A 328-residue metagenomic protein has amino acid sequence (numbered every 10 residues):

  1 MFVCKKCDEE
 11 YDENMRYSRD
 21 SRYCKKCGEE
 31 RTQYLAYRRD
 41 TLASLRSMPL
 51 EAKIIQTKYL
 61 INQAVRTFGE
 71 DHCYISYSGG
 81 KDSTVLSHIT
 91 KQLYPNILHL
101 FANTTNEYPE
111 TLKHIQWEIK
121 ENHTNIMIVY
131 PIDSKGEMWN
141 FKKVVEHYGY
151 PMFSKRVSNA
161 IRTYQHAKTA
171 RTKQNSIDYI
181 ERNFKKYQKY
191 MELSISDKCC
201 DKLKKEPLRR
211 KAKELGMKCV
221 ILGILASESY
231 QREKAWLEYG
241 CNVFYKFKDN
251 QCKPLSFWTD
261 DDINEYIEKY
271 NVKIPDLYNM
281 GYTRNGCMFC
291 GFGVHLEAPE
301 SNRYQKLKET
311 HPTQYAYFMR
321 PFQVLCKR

Functional and structural regions predicted by a protein language model:
M1-V3, D20, T283-G286: Short metal-coordination and nucleic-acid-contact micro-motifs, chiefly zinc-binding Cys/His arrays
V3-Y17: Short recognition patches in nucleic-acid-associated and regulatory proteins
C4-C7, C24-C27, C287: Short cysteine-rich clusters marking metal-coordination/redox-active sites
D8-Y11, G28-R31, N106, V294: Cys/His-rich microdomains that often coordinate metals
E13-R22, N279-Y282: Short linker/helix segments within small regulatory modules
S21-C24, G28-R39: Basic DNA-binding region of bZIP-type proteins
Y34-E265, K269: ATP-dependent adenylation/nucleotidyltransferase module used to activate substrates
R38-L42, E214, F247-K248, D260-R328: ATP/NTP-dependent adenylation/nucleotidyl-transfer catalytic domains that generate, transfer, or process NMP-activated
